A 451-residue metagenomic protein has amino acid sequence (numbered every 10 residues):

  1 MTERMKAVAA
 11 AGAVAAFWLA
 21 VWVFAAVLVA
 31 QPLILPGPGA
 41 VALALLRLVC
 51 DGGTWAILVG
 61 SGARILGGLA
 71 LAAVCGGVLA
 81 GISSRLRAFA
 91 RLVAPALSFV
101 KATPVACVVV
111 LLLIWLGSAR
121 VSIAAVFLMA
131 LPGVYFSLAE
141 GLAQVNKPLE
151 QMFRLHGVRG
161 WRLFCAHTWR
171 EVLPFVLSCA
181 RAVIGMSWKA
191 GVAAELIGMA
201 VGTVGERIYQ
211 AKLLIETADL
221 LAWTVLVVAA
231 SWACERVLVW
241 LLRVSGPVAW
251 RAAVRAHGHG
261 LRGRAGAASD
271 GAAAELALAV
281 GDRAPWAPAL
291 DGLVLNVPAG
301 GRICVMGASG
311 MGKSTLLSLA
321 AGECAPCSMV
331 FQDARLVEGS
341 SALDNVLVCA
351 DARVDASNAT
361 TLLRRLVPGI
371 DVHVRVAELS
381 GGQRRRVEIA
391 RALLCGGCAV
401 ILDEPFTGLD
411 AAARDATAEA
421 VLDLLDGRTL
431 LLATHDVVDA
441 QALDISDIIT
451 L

Functional and structural regions predicted by a protein language model:
A124-L128, W161-A194, V227: Transmembrane alpha-helices
D333, G339-A352: Q-loop/switch helix immediately C-terminal to the Walker
A356-D371: Conserved ABC ATPase "signature" region
R375, E404-P405: Walker B catalytic motif
R375-L379, Q383: Conserved ABC ATPase signature
I389: Hydrophobic anchor residue at the start of the ABC signature
D403, D410: ABC-family nucleotide-binding domains
